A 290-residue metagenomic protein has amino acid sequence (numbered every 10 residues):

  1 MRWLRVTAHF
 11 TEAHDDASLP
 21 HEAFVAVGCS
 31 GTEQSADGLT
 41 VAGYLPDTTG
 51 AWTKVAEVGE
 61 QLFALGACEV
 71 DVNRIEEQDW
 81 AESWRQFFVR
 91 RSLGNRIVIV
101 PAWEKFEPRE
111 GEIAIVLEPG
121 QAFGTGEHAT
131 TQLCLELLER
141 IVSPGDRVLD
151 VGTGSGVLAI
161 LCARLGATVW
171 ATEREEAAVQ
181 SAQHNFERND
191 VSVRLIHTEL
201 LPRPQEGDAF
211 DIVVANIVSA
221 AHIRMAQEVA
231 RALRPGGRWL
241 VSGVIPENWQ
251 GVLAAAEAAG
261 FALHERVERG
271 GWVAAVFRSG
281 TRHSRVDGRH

Functional and structural regions predicted by a protein language model:
R2-R109: N-terminal auxiliary segments of SAM/dcSAM-dependent transferases
I115-V116, L149: Conserved beta-strand elements of the Class I
Q121, T125-Q205, A209: Conserved SAM/SAH cofactor-binding pocket of Class I
A177-S181, A221, N248: Conserved short alpha-helix immediately C-terminal to the canonical SAM/SAH-binding motif I of Rossmann-like
V213-A215: Hydrophobic beta-strand segment of the Class I
I223-R238: A short glycine-rich, Lys/Arg-flanked "PGG" loop and its adjoining helix->strand segment in the class I
S242-P246: Short strand-turn motif at the edge of the Rossmann-like AdoMet-binding core
A262-H264, E268-H290: Core SAM-dependent methyltransferase catalytic element
